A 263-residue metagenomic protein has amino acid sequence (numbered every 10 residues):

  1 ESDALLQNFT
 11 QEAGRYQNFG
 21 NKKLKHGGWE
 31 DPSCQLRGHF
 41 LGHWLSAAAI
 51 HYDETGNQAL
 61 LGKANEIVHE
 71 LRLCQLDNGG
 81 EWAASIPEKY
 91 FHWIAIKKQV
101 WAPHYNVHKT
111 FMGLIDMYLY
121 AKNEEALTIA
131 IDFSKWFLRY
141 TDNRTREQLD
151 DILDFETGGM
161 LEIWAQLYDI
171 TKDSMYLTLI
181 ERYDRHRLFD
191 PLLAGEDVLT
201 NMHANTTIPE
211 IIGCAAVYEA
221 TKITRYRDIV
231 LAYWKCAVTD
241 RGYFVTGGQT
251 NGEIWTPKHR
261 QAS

Functional and structural regions predicted by a protein language model:
E1-S263: Glycan-recognition and catalytic cores of secretory/periplasmic carbohydrate-active enzymes
